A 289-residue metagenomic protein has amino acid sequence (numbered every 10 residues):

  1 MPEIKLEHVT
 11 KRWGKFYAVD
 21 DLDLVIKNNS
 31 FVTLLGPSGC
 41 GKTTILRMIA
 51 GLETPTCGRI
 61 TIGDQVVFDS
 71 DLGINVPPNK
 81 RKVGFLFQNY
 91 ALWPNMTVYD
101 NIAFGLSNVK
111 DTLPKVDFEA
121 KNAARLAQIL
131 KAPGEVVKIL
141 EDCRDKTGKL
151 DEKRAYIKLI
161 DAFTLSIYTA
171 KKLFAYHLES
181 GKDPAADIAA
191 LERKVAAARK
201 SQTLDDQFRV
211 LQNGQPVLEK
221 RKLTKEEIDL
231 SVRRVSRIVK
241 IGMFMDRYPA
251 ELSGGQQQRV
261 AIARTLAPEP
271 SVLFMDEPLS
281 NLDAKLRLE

Functional and structural regions predicted by a protein language model:
L35-P37: The feature captures the beta-strand-to-loop junction immediately N-terminal to the Walker
T43-L46, V260: ABC ATPase nucleotide-binding domain helices that frame the ATP-binding cleft
A50: Helix-to-loop junction immediately C-terminal to a conserved catalytic motif
G58-S70, E119-A120, K131: Conserved ABC transporter NBD signature motif
V67-G84, N108-D117, A127, K138-K153 (+4 more regions): ABC ATPase NBD coupling module
D100-F104, N108, L113, L218 (+1 more regions): ABC ATPase nucleotide-binding domains
